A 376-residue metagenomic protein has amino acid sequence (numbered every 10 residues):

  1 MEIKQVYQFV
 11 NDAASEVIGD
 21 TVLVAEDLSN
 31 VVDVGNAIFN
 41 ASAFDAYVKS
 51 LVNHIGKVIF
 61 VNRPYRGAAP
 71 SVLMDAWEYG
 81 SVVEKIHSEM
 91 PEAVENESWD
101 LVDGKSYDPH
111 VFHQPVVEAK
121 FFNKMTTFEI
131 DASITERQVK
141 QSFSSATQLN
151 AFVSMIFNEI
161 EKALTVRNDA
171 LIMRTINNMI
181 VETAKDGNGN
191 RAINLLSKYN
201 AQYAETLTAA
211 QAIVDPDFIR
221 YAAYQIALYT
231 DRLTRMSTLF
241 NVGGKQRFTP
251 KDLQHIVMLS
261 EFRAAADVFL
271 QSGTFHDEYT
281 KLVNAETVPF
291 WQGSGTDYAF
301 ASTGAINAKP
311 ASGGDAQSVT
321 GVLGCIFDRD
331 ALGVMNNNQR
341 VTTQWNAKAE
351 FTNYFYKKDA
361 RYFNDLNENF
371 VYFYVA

Functional and structural regions predicted by a protein language model:
M1-N62, R66, F275-A376: Extended, compositionally biased alpha-helical segments that mediate assembly or anchoring
V48-A132: Assembly/oligomerization interface modules of large self-assembling protein complexes
I55, I160, L164, I226 (+1 more regions): Hydrophobic, Leu/Ile/Phe/Ala-enriched alpha-helical segments that form helix-helix packing faces
P64-Y65, K162-D169, M173, L239 (+2 more regions): Intrinsically disordered or highly flexible coil/loop and linker segments, enriched in small and charged/polar residues
D103-K105, I160, R220, T230: A structural signal for well-ordered alpha-helices, especially hydrophobic packing surfaces of coiled-coils
E118-R191, T352-Y356: Long, contiguous amphipathic alpha-helices that act as assembly "spine/axial" helices in icosahedral shell and virion
V139, T183-Y229: Long, hydrophobic alpha/beta structural blocks
T208-V334: Extended oligomerization regions of viral-like shell subunits
